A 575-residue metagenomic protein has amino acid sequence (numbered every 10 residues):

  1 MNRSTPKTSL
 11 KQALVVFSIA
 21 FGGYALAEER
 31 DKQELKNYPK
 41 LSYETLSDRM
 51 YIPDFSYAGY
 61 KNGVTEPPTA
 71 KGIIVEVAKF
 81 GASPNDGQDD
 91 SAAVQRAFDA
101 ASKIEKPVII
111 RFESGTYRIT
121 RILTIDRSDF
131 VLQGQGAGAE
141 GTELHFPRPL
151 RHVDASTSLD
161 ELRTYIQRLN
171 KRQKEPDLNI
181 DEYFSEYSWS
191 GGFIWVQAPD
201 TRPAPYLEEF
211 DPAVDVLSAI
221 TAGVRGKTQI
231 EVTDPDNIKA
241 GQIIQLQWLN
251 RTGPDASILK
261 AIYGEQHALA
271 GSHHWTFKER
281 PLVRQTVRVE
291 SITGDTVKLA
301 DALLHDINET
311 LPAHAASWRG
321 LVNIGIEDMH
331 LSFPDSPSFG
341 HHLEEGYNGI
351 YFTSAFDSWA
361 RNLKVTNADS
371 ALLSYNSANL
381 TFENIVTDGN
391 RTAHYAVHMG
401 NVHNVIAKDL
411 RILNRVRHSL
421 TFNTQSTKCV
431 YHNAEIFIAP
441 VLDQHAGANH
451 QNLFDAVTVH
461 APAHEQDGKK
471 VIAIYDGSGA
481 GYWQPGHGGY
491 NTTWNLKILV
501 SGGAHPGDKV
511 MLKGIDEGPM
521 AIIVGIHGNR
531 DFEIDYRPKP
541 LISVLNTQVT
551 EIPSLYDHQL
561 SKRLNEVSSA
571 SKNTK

Functional and structural regions predicted by a protein language model:
N2, K11, G23-E113, I119-F339 (+1 more regions): Extracellular "leader-to-stem" segments immediately downstream of a signal peptide or signal-anchor in secreted/lumenal
A13-F21: Bacterial N-terminal signal peptides
E113-T116, G271-Q285, N362-K364, D388-G389 (+2 more regions): Short, solvent-exposed secondary-structure boundary motifs
I122-D126, E140-V153, S185-E186, G192-A198 (+9 more regions): Glycine-rich beta-solenoid repeat tracts in large extracellular/virion proteins
D129, V322-F333, F356-N367, A378-R391 (+6 more regions): Right-handed parallel beta-helix
A434, A456-K575: Catalytic domains of carbohydrate-active enzymes that cleave complex glycans
